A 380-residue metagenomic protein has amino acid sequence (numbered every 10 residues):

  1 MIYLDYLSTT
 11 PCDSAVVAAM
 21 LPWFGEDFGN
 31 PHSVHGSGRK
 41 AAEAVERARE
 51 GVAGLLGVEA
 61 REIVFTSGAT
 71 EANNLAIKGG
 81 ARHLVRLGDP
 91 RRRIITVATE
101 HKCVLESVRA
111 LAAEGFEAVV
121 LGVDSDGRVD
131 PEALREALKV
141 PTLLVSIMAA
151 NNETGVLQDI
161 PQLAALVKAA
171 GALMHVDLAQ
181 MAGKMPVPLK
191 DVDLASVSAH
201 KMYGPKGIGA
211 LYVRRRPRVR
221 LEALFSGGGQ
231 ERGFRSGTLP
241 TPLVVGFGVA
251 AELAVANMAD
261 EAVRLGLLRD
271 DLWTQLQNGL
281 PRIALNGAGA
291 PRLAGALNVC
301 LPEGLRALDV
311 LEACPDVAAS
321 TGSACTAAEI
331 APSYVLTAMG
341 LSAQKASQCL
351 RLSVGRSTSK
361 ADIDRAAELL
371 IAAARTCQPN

Functional and structural regions predicted by a protein language model:
M1-N380: Pyridoxal 5′-phosphate
